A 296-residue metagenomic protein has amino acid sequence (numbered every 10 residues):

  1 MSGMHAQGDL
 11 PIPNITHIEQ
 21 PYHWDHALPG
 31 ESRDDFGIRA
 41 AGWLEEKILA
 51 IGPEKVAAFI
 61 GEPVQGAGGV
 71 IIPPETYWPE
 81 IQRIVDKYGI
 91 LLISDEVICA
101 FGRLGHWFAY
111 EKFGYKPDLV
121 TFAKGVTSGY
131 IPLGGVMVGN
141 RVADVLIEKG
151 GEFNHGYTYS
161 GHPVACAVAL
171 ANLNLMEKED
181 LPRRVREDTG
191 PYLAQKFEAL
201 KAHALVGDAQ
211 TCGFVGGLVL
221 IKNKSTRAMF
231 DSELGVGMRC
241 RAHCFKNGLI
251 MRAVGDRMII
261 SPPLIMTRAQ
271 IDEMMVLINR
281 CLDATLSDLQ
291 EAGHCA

Functional and structural regions predicted by a protein language model:
M1-A296: Conserved N-terminal phosphate-binding loop of PLP-dependent enzymes in the Aspartate aminotransferase
